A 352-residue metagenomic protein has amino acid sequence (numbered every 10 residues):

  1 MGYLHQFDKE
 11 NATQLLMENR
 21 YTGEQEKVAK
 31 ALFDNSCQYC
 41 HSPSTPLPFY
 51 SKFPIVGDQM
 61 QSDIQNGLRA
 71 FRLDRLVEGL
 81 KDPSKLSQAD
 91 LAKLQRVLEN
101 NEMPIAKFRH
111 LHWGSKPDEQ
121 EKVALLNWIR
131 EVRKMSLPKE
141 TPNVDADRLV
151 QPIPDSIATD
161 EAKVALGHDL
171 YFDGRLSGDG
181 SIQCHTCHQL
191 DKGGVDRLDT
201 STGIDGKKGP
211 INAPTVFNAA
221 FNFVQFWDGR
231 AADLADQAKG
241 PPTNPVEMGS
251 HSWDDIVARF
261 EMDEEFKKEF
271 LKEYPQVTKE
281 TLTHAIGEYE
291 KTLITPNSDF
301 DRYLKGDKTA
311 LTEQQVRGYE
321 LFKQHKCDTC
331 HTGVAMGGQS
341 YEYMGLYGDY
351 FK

Functional and structural regions predicted by a protein language model:
M1-E24, N101, R109-A165, P245-V316 (+2 more regions): Post-cleavage N-terminal segment of exported redox proteins
Q6-K30, D34, Q38, S42-G114 (+2 more regions): Solvent-exposed helix-loop boundary motif
A29, L91, A213, K279-T283: Short runs of predominantly hydrophobic/aromatic residues within well-ordered alpha helices that form helix-helix
K30, L47-D74, V144-G240, D301-K352: Short glycine/threonine-rich turn/loop motifs
N35-Y39, P43, S62-G67, V97 (+11 more regions): Structured segments of extracytoplasmic/periplasmic soluble domains in secreted or envelope-associated proteins
T45-Y50, A70-S84, L91, R96-E121 (+1 more regions): Axial heme c-ligation environment in periplasmic c-type cytochrome domains
N101-P104, W128, K134, G203 (+4 more regions): Glycine-centered secondary-structure boundary/capping sites
